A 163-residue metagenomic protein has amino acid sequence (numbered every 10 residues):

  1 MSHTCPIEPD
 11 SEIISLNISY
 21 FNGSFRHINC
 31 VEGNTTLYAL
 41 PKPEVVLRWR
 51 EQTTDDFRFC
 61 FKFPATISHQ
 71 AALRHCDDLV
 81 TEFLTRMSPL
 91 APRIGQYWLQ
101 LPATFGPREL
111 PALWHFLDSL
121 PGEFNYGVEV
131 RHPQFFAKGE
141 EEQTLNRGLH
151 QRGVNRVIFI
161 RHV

Functional and structural regions predicted by a protein language model:
M1-V163: Residues lining hydrophobic/aromatic ligand-binding pockets adjacent to catalytic sites
